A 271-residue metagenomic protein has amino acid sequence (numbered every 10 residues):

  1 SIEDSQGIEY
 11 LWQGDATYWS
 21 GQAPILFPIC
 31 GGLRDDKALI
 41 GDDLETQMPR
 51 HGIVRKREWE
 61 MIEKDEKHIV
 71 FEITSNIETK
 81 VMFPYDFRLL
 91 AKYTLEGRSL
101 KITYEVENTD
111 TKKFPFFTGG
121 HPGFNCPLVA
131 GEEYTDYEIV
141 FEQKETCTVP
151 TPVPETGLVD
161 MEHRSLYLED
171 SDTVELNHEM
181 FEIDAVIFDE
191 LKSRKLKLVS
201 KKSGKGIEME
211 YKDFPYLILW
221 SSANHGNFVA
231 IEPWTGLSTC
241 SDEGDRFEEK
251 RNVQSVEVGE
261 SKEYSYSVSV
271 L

Functional and structural regions predicted by a protein language model:
S1-L44: Acidic-aromatic substrate-binding/catalytic surfaces of carbohydrate-active enzymes
A38-E45, Y104, Q254-V270: Short Pro-Gly-centered flexible turn/kink motifs
D43-G97: Extended, loop-rich substrate-binding clefts of extracytoplasmic carbohydrate-active enzymes
P49-E63, E169-R251: Acidic/His-leaning functional-site neighborhoods
E72-E78, W234-G236, S269: Generic short beta-strand segments
S75-F124, L128: Acidic, contiguous internal or C-terminal segments within carbohydrate-active enzymes that form a structured patch used
L90-K92, R251-V256: Beta-strand-rich interaction surfaces with strong enrichment in secreted/lumenal proteins
K113, C126, A130-Y211: Active-site/ligand-binding surface loops and adjacent short beta/alpha elements that line catalytic pockets across
